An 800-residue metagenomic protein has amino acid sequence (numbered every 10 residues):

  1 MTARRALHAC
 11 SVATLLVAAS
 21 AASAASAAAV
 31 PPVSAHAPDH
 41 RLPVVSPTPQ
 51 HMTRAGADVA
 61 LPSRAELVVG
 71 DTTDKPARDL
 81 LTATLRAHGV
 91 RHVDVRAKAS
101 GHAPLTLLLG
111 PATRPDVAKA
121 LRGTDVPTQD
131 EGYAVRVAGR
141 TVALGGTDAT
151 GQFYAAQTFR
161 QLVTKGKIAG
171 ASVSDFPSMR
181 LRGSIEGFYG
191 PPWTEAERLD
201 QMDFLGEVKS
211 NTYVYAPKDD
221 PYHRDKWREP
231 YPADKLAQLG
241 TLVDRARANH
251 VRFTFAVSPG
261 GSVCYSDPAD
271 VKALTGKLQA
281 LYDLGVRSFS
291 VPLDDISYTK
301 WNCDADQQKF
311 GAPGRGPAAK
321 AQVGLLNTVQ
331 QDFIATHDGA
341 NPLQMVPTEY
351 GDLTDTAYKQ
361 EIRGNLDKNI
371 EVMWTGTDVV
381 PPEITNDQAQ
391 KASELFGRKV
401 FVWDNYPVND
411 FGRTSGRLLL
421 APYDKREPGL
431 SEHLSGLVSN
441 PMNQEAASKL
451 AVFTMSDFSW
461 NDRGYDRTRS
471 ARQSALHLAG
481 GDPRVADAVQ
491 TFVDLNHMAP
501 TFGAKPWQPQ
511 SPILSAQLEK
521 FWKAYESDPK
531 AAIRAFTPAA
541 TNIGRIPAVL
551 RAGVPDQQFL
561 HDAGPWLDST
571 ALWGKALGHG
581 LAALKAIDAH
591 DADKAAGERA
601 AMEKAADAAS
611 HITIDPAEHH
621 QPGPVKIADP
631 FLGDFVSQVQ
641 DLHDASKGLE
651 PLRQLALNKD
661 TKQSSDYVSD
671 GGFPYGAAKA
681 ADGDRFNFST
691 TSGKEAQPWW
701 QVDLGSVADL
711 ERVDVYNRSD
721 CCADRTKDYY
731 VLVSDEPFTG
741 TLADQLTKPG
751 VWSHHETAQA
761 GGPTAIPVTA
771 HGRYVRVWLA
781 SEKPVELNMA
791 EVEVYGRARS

Functional and structural regions predicted by a protein language model:
T2-H8, V30-G139, I168-S172: Acidic, contiguous N-terminal accessory segments
C10-A21: Bacterial N-terminal signal peptides
A19-H40, A798-S800: C-terminal region of N-terminal signal peptides and the immediate post-cleavage residues of exported proteins
T128-Q279, D283-R287, D294: Feature activates predominantly on carbohydrate-active enzymes
T164, F188, D225, D283 (+2 more regions): Catalytic-core regions of glycoside hydrolase
R467-P651: C-terminal functional modules
S637-K659, T739, G796-S800: Low-complexity, Pro/Thr/Ser/Gly/Ala-rich linker/spacer regions in secreted, extracellular modular proteins
R653, S665-D670, Y675, A681-D744 (+1 more regions): Aromatic, loop-rich ligand-recognition surfaces of beta-strand-rich domains
